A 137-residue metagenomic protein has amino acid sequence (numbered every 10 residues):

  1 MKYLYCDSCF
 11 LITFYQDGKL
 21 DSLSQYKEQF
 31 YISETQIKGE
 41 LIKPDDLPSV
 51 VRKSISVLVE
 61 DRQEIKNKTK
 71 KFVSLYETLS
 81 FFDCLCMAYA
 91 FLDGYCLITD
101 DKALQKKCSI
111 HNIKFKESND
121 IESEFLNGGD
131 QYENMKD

Functional and structural regions predicted by a protein language model:
M1-D21, F30-Q36: Metal-dependent nucleic-acid phosphoesterase active-site entry motif
M1-K2, I12-F14, Y76-T78, A88 (+3 more regions): Noncatalytic, typically N-terminal accessory segments of nucleic acid-processing enzymes and closely related
C6, I32, F81, I98-T99: Short beta-strand scaffold positions
I12, Q16-D17, T35-K53: A short secondary-structure junction motif
K27-E28, G94, N112: Residue-level detector of structured alpha->beta connecting loops
I32-E34, G39, P44-D46, K102-D137: Acidic, PIN/NYN-like endoribonuclease modules and their adjacent C-terminal/linker elements
I55-E77: Acidic catalytic patch
S80-C96, A103-K107: Acidic, metal-associated active-site segment
